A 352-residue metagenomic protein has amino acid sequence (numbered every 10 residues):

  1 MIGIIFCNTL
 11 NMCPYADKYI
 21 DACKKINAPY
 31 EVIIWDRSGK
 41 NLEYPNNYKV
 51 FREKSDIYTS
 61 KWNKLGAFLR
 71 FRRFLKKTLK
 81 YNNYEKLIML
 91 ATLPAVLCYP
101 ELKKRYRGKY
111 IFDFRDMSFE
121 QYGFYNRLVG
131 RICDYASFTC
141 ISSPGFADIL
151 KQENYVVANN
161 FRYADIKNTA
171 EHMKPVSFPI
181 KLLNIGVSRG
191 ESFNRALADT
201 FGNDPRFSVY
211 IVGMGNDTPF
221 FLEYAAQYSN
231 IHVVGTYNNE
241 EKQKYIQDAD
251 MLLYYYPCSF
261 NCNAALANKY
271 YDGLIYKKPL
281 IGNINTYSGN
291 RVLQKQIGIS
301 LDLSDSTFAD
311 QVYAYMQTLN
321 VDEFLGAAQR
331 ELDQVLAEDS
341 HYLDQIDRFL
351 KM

Functional and structural regions predicted by a protein language model:
I5, C140, M173-F193, L197-F201 (+1 more regions): Conserved donor-binding/catalytic core segment of Leloir-type glycosyltransferases
T9-N11, A22-G66, R70, I149: N-terminal strand-loop element at the rim of the active site of nucleotide-sugar-dependent glycosyltransferases
M12-C13, G39-K40, R70-R72, K86-Y106 (+1 more regions): An aromatic- and histidine-rich active-site surface loop
P14, L303-D310, M316-K351: A charged, aromatic-enriched C-terminal amphipathic alpha-helix characteristic of glycosyltransferases across folds
D21, R72-K77, V96-P100, K104-R105 (+3 more regions): Membrane-proximal helix-turn-helix segments that form the acceptor-binding/catalytic region of lipid-linked
F119, D134-S177: Donor nucleotide-sugar binding/catalytic pocket of nucleotide-sugar-dependent glycosyltransferases
S192, E240-Y245, L252-I275, I281-N290: Nucleotide-sugar-dependent
P219-K244: Nucleotide-activated donor-binding/catalytic signature segment of Leloir-type glycosyltransferases, i.e., the conserved
